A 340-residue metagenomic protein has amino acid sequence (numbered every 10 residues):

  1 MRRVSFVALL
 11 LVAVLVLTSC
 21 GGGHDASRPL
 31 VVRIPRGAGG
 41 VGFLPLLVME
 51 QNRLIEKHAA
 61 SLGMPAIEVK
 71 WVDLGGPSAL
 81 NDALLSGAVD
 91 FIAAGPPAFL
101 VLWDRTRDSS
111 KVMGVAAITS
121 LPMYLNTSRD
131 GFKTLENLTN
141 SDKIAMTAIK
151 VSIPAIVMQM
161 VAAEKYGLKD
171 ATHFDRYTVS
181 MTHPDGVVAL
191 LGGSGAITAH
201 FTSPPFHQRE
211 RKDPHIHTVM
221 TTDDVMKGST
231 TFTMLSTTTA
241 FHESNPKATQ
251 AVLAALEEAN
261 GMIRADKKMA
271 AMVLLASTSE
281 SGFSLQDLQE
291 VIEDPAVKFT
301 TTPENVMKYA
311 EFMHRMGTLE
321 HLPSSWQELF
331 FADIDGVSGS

Functional and structural regions predicted by a protein language model:
M1-V7: Bacterial N-terminal signal peptides that target proteins for export
L15-S19: C-terminal motif of bacterial Sec signal peptides marking the signal peptidase cleavage site
G21-G23: Bacterial signal peptide processing site
A26-A171, D175-S180, S194, T198-P204 (+1 more regions): Short, glycine-/small- and polar/acidic-enriched structural segments that line small-molecule recognition paths
G63-V69, K169-R176, T278-V291, E320-W326: Short, surface-exposed acidic
D175, P184-A276: Pocket-lining segment of extracytoplasmic ligand-binding domains
H242-E320: Secondary-structure end/capping motifs
M313-S340: Conserved C-terminal helix/tail region of periplasmic/extracytoplasmic solute-binding proteins
